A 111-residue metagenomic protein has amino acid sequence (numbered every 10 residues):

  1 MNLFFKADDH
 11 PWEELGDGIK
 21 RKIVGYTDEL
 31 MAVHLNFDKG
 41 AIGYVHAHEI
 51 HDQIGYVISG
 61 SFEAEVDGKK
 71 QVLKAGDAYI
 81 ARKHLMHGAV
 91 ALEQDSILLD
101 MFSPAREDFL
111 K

Functional and structural regions predicted by a protein language model:
M1-M31, K111: A short, N-terminal "cap"/entry segment at the start of jelly-roll beta-barrel domains of the cupin/DSBH fold
V33-H48: Conserved short histidine dyad/triad with adjacent acidic residue
I50-F62, D67: Glycine- and acidic-residue-biased ligand/ion/polar-headgroup-sensing regions
S61-E63, K70, M86, D95: Structural motif
K69-K83: Short acidic-glycine-tyrosine-enriched beta hairpin
K83-D108: Ligand-binding loop in jelly-roll beta-barrel domains
